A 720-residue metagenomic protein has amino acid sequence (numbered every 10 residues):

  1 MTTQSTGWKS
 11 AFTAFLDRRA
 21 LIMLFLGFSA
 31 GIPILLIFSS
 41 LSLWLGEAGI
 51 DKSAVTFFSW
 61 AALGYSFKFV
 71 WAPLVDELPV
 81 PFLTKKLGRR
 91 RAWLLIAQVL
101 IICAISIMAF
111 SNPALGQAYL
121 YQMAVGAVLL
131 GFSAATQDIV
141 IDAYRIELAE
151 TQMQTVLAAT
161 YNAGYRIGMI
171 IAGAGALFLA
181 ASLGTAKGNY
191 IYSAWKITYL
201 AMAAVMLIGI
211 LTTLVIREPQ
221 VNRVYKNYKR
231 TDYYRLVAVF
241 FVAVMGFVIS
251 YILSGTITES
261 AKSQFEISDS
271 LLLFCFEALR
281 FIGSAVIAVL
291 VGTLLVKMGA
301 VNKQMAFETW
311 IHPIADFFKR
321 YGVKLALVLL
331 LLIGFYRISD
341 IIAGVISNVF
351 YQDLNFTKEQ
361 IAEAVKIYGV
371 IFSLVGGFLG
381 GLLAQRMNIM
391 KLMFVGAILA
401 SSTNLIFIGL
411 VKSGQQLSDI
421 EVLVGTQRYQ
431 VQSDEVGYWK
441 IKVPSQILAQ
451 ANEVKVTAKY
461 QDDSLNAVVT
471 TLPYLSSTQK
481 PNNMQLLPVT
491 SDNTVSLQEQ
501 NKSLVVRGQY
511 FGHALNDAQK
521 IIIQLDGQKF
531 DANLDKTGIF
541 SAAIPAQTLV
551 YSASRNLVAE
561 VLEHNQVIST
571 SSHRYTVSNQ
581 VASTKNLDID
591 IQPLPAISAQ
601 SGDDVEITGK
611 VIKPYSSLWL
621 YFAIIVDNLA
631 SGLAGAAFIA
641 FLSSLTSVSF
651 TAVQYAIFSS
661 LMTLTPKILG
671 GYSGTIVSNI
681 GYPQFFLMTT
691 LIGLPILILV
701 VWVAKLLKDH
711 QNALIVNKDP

Functional and structural regions predicted by a protein language model:
M1-D17, A109-A124, T151-L332, A449 (+1 more regions): Intracellular loop-helix junctions on the cytosolic face of multi-pass helical membrane proteins
S5-Y65, S250-E259, L327-L332, Y336-F350: Helix-loop boundary and gating motifs at the non-cytosolic
K52, T151-T160, K358-A362, V648-F658: Loop-to-transmembrane helix entry/capping segments in MFS-fold secondary transporters and related SLC/MFSD carriers
K68-W71, G283-T293, A364-M387, G396 (+2 more regions): Transmembrane alpha-helices of Major Facilitator/SLC transporters
F69-K86, G376-L392, V677-S678: Helix-to-loop junctions at the C-terminal end of transmembrane segments in multipass secondary transporters
L94-Q117, L399-Q416: C-terminal ends and interior cores of transmembrane alpha-helices in multi-pass membrane transporters/permeases
K391-S418, L423, I612-A637: C-terminal transmembrane helical hairpin of 12-TM major facilitator-type secondary transporters
F650-S678: A late C-terminal transmembrane helix in Major Facilitator Superfamily
